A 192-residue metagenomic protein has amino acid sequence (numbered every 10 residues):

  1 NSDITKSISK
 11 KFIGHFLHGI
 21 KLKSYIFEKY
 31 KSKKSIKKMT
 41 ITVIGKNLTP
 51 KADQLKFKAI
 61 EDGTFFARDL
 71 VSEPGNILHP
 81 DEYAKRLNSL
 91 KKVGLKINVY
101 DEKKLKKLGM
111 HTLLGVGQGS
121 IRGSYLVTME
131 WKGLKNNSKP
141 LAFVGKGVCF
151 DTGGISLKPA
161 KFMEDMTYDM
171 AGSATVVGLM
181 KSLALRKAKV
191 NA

Functional and structural regions predicted by a protein language model:
N1-G147: Short amphipathic alpha-helical segment within the helicase RecA-like ATPase core that mediates nucleic-acid
L87, L141-F143, S156-A192: Alpha-helical metal-binding/catalytic segments enriched in His/Glu/Asp
